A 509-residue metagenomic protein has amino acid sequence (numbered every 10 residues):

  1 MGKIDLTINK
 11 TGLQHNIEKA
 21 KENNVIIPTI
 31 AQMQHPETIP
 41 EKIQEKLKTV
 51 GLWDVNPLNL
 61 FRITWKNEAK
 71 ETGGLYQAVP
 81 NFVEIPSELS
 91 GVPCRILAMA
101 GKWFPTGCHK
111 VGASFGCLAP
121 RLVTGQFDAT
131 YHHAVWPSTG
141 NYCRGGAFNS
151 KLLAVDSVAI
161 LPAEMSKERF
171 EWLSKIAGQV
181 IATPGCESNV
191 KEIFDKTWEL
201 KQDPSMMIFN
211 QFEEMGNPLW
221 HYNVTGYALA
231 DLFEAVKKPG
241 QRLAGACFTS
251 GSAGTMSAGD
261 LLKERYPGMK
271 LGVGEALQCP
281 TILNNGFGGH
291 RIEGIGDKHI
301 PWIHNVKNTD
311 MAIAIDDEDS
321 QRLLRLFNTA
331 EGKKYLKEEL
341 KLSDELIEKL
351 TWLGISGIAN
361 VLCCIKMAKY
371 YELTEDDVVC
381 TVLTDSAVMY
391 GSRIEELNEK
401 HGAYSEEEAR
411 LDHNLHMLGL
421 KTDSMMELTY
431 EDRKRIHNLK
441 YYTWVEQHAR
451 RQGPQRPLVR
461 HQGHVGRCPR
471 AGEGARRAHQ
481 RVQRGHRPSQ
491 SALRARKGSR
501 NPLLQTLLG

Functional and structural regions predicted by a protein language model:
M1-G509: PLP-dependent amino-acid enzyme catalytic core
